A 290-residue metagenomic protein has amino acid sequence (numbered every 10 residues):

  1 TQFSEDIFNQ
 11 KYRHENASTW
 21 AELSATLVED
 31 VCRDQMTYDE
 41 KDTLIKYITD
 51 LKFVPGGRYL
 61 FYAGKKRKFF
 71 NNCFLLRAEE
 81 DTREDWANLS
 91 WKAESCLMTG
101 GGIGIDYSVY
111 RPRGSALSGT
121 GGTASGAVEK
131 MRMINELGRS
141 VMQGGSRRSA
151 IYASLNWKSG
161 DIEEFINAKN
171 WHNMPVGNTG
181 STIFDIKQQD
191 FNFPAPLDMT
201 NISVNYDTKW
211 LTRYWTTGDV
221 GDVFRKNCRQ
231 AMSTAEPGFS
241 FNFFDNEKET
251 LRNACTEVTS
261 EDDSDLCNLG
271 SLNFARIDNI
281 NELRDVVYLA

Functional and structural regions predicted by a protein language model:
T1-A290: Extended catalytic cores of very large enzyme megasubunits
